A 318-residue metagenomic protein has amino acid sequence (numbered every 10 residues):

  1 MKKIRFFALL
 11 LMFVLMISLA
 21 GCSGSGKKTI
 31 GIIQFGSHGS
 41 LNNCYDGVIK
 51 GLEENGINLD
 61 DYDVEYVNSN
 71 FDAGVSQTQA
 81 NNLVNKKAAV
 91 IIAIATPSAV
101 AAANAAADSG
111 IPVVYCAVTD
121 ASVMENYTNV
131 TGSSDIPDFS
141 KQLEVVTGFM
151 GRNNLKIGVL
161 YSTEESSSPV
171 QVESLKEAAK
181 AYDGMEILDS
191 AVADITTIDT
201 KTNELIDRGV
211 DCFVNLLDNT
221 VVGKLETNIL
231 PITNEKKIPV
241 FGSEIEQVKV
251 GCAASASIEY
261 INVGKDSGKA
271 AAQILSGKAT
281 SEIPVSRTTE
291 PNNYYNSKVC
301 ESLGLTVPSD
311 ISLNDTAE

Functional and structural regions predicted by a protein language model:
S18-G21: C-terminal motif of bacterial Sec signal peptides marking the signal peptidase cleavage site
G26-L41, G132, L155-S162, F213: Short beta-strand segments enriched in small/hydrophobic residues
T29-N55, E65-G74, E164, N219-K224 (+1 more regions): Extracytoplasmic "Venus flytrap"
G31-I33, L83-T96, V114, I157-L160 (+2 more regions): Periplasmic-binding protein-like
V48, D135-Y182, P284-C300: An alpha-beta-alpha
A101, A105-S140, G242-A254: Flexible loop/hinge segments that line or gate small-molecule binding clefts
D120-N126, T131-K156, I258-K278: Hydrophobic alpha-helical segments within soluble ligand-binding/sensing domains
Q273-E318: Hinge/cleft segment of the Venus flytrap/periplasmic-binding protein
